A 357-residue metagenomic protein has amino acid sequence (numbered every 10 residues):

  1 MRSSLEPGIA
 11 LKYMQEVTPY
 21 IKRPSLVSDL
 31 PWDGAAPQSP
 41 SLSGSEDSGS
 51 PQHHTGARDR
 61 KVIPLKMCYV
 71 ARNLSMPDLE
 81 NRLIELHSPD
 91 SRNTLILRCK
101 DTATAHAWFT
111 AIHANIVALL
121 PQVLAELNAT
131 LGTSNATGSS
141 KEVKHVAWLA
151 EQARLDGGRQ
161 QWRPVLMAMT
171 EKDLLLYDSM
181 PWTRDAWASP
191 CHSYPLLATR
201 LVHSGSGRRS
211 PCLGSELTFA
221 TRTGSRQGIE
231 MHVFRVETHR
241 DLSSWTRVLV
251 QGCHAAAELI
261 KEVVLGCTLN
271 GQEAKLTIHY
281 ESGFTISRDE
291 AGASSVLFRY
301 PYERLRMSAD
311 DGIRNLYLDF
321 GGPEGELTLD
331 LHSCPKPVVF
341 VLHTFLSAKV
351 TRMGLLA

Functional and structural regions predicted by a protein language model:
R2-P51, T55-R60, L65-V117, R159 (+6 more regions): Canonical pleckstrin homology
R23, H53-I63, R184-Y194, S294-R299: Short, exposed beta-strand "edge-strand" segments with a Pro/Gly-rich flavor and a Y/T-containing core
K100, T130-T133, A198, S204: Acidic, Asp/Glu-rich intrinsically disordered regulatory regions of eukaryotic Ca2+-responsive proteins
A118, V123-W162, M169-A188, E216-A357: N-terminal recruitment modules of adaptor/scaffold proteins
A188-L201, M231: Inter-blade linker and blade-boundary elements of WD-repeat/beta-propeller domains
